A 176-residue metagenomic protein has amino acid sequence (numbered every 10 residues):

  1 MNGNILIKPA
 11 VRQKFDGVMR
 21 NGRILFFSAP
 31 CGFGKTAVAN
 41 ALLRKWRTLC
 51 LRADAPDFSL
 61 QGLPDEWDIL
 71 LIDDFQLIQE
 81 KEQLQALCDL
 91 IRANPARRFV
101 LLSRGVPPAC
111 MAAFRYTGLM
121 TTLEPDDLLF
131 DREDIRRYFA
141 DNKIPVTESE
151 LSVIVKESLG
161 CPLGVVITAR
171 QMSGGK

Functional and structural regions predicted by a protein language model:
N2-F15: N-terminal pre-P-loop "Q-motif" helix
D16-G22: Phosphate-binding P-loop
L25-L49: P-loop NTPase Walker A phosphate-binding motif
G32, A37-A39, T122, A140-K176: Amphipathic alpha-helical "lid/sensor" segments that cap RecA-like P-loop NTPase cores
L49-E66: AAA+/P-loop NTPase substrate/partner-engagement loops
L63-Q83: Conserved P-loop NTPase "ATPase switch" module shared by AAA+ and STAND
L77-E82, D89-F114: Sensor-1/coupling segment of RecA-like P-loop NTPase cores
V106-P145: The catalytic "switch" region of P-loop NTPases
